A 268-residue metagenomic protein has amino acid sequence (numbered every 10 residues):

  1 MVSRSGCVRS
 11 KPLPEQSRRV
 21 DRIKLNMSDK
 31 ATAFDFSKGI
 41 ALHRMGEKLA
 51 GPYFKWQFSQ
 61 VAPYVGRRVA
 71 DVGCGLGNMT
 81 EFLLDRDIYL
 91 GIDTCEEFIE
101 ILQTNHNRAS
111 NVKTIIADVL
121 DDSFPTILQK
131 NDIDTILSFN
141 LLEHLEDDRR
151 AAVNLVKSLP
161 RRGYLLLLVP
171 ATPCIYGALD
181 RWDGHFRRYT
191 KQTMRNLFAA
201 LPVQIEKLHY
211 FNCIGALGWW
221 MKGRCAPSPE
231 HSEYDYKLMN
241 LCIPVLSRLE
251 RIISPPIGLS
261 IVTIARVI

Functional and structural regions predicted by a protein language model:
P12, Q16-S17, L25: Cationic, low-complexity basic patches in intrinsically disordered or flexible, solvent-exposed regions
I23-N131, T135-F139, R149-A152, S232 (+1 more regions): Conserved N-terminal segment of class I S-adenosyl-L-methionine
F36-S37, A41-W56, Y64, N78 (+3 more regions): S-adenosyl-L-methionine-dependent methyltransferase catalytic module, highlighting the catalytic core
N140-H144: A short His-aromatic
